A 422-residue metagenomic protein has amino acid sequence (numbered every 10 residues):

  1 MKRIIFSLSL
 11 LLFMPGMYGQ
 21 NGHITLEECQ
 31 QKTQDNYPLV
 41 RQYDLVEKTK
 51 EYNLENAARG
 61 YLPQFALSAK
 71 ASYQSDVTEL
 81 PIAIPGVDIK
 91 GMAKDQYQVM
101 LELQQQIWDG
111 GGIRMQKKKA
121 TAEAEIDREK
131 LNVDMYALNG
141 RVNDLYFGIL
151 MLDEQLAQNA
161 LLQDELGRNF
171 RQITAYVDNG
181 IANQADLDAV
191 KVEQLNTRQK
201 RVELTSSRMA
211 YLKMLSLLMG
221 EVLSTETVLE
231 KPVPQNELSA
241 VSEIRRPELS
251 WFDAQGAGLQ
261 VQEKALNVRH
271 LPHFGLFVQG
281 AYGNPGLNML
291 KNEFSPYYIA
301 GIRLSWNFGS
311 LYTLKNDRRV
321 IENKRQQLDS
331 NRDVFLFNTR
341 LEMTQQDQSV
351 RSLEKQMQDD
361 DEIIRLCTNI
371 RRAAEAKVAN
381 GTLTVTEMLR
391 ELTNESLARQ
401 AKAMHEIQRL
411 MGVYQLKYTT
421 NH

Functional and structural regions predicted by a protein language model:
I4-F13: Sec-dependent N-terminal signal peptides
G19-A66, I181-N183, M219-Q262, N307 (+1 more regions): Bacterial Sec-pathway N-terminal export signals of envelope proteins
I24-E28, Y52, D134-R245, L353 (+1 more regions): Periplasmic alpha-helical coiled-coil/stalk elements that build and connect Gram-negative outer-membrane
E27-Q30, L223, A401-H422: Acidic, low-complexity, intrinsically disordered peripheral segments
R41, Q64-A83, Q104-V133, A257 (+3 more regions): Small/polar (Gly/Ser/Thr/Ala-rich) solvent-exposed segments that form structured loops/beta-strands/short helices used
Q42-A57, D134, L138-A157, A175 (+4 more regions): Amphipathic alpha-helical coiled-coil segments
G91-D95, F294-P296: Short sequence motifs at beta-strands and strand-loop junctions characteristic of Gram-negative outer-membrane
M100-E102, Y146, G301-R303, D347: Membrane-embedded beta-strand positions in outer-membrane beta-barrel channels/transporters
